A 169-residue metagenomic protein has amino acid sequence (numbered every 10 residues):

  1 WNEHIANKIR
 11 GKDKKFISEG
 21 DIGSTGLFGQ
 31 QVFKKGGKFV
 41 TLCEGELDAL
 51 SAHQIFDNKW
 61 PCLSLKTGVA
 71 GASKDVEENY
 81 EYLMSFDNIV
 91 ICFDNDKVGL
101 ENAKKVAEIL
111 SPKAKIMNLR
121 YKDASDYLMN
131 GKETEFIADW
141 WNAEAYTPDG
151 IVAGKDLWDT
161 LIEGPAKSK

Functional and structural regions predicted by a protein language model:
W1-D87, A103: Phosphate-handling DNA/RNA-contact segment within nucleic-acid enzymes
D57-K59, V106-E108, G131: Short secondary-structure boundary/capping segments
L65-T67, A114-D123: A generic structural motif
A72-N118, L128: Modules that initiate DNA replication and primer synthesis
Y82-D94, K132-P148: A polyampholytic, Gly/Pro-enriched intrinsically disordered region
A124-N130: Glycine-rich, charge-decorated loop segments at or immediately adjacent to ligand/cofactor-binding or catalytic sites
I151-K169: Phosphate-handling catalytic cores of nucleic-acid transaction enzymes
